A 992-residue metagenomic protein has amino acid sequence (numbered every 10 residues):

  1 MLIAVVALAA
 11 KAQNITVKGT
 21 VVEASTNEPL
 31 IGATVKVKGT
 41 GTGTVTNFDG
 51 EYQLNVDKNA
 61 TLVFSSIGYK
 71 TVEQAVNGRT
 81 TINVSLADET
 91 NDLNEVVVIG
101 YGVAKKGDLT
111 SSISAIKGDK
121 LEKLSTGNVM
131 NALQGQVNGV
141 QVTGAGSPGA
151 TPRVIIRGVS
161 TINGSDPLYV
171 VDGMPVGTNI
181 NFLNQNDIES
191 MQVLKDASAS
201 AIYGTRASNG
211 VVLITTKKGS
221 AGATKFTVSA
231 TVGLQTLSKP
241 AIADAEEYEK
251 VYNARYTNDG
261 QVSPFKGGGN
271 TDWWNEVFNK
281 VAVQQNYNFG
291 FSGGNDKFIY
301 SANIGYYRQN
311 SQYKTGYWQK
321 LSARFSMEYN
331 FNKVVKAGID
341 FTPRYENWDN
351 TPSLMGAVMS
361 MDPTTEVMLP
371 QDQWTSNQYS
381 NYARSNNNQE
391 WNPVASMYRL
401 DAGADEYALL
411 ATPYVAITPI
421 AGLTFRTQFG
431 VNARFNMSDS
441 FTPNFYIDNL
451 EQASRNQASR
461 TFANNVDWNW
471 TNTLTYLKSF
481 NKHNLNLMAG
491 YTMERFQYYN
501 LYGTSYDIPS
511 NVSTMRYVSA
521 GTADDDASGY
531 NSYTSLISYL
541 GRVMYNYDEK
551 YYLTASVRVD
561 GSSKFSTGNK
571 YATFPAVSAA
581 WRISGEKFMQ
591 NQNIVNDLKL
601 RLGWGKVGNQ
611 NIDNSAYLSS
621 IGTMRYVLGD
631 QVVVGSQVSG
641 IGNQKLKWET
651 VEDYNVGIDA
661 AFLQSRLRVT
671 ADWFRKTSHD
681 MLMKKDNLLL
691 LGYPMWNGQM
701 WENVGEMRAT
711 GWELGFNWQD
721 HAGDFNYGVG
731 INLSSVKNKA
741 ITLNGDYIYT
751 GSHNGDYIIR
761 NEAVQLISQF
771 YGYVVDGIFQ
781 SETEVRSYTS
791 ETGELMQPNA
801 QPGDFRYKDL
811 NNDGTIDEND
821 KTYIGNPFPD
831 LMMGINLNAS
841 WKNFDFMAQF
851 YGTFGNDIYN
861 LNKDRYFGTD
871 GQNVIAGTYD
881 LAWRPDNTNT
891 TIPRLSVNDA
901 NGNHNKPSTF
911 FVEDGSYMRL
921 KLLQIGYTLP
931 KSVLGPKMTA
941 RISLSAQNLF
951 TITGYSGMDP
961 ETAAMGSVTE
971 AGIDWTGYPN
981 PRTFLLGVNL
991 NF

Functional and structural regions predicted by a protein language model:
M1-R324, Y329-N332, K336-R344, L410-A411 (+9 more regions): Short, small/polar-rich motifs associated with maturation and membrane association, primarily at protein termini
D92, G107, S220-T271, S311-G316 (+11 more regions): Surface-exposed loop/interface segments of Gram-negative outer-membrane beta-barrel transport/assembly proteins
V170, I188, A323-F325, T427 (+8 more regions): Extended, hydrophobic alpha-helical segments in both membrane/secreted and soluble proteins
T216, F289-G293, A323-Y329, A411-I417 (+13 more regions): Residues on the lipid-exposed face of transmembrane beta-strands in outer-membrane beta-barrel proteins
A230, I304-N310, L553-S562, W604: Transmembrane beta-strand segments that form the barrel wall of outer-membrane beta-barrel proteins
V232, N295, Y306, F331 (+18 more regions): Short beta-strand segments enriched in hydrophobic/aromatic residues within well-folded beta-rich domains
G728, N826-F854, N905-I952, T976-F992: Conserved C-terminal beta-signal and adjacent last beta-strands/turns of outer-membrane beta-barrel proteins
